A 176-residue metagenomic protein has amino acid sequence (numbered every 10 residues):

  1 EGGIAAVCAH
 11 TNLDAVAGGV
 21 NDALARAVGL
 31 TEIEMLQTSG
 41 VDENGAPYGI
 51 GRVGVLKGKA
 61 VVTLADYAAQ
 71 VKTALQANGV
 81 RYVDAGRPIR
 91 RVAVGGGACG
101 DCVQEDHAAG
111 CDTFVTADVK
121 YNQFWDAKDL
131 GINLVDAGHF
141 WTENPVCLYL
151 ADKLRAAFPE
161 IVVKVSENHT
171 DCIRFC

Functional and structural regions predicted by a protein language model:
E1-C176: Hydrophobic structural segments
